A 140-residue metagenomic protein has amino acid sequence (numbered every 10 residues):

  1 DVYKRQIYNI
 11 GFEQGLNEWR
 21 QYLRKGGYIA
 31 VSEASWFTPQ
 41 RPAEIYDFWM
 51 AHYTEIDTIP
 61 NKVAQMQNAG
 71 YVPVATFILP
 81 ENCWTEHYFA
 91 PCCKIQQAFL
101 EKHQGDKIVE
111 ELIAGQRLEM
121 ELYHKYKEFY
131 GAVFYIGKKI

Functional and structural regions predicted by a protein language model:
V2-Y3: Short, small-residue-biased leader/transition segments that mark boundaries at the very start of proteins
Q6-I7: Conserved SAM-binding site of S-adenosyl-L-methionine-dependent methyltransferases, i.e., the hydrophobic residues
E13-Y28: A short glycine-rich, Lys/Arg-flanked "PGG" loop and its adjoining helix->strand segment in the class I
A30-E33, A75-F77: Short, conserved beta-strand edge motifs with alternating hydrophobic and charged residues
V31-Y53: Short, glycine-/aromatic-enriched active-site segment of Class I SAM-dependent methyltransferases
Y53-T76: Short alpha-helix
A75-I140: Conserved Class I S-adenosyl-L-methionine
